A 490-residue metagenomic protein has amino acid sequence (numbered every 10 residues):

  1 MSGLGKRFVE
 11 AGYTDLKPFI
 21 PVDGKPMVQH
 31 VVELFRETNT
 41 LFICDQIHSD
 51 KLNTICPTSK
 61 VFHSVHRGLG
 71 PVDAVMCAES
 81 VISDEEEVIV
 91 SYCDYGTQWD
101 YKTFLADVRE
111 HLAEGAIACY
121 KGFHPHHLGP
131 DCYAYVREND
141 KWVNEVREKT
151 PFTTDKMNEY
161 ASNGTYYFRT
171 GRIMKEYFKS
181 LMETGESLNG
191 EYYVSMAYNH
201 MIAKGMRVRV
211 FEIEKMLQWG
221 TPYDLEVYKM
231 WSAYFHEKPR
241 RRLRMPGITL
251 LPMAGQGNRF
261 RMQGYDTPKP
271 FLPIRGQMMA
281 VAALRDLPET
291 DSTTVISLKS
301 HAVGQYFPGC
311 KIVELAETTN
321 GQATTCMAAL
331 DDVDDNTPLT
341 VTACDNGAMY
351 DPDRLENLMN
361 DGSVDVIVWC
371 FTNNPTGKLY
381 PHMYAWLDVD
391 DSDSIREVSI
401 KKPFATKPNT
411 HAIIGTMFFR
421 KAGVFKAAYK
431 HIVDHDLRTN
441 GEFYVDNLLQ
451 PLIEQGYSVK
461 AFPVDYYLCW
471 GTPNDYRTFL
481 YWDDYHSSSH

Functional and structural regions predicted by a protein language model:
R7-V9, Y13, P21, K25-T103 (+7 more regions): Conserved N-terminal catalytic core of the sugar/cofactor nucleotidyltransferase
F19, Y135-E138, V210, F271 (+2 more regions): A structural signal for short hydrophobic beta-strand segments in well-ordered beta-sheet cores
H66-V72, F123-H126, M216-W219, E317-Q322 (+2 more regions): A short acidic, often aromatic-flanked loop/helix-cap motif at beta-alpha or helix-coil junctions that lines enzyme
M76-C77, T103-F104, A197, V227 (+4 more regions): Alpha-helical elements of Rossmann-like donor-binding domains used by nucleotide-donor carbohydrate transfer enzymes
Q98-G185, M349-H435: Conserved core of the sugar-phosphate nucleotidyltransferase
E159-T249, D335, T410-H490: Conserved alpha/beta core of the MobA/IspD/sugar-nucleotide pyrophosphorylase nucleotidyltransferase superfamily
